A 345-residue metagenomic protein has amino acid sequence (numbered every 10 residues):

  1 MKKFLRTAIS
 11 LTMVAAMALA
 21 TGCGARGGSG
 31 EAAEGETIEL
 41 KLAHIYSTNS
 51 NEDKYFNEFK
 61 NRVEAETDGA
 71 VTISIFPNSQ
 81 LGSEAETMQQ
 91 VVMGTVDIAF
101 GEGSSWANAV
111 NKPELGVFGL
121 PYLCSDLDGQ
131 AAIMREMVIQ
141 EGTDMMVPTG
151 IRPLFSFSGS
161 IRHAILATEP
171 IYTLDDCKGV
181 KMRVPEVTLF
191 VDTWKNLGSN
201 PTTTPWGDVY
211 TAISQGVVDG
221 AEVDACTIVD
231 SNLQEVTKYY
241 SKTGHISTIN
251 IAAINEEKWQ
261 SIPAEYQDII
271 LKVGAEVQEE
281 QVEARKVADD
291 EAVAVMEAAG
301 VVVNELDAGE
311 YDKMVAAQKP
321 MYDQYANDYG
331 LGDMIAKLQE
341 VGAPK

Functional and structural regions predicted by a protein language model:
K2-K3, L81, Q140: N-terminal membrane-sensor/transducer module of prokaryotic signaling receptors
K3-R26: Sec-dependent N-terminal signal peptides of Gram-positive bacterial secreted proteins and lipoproteins
C23-D128, V147-P148, R152-K345: N-terminal secretory/targeting leader peptides
S125-T143: A gly/proline- and charged-residue-enriched helix-loop-helix capping module
